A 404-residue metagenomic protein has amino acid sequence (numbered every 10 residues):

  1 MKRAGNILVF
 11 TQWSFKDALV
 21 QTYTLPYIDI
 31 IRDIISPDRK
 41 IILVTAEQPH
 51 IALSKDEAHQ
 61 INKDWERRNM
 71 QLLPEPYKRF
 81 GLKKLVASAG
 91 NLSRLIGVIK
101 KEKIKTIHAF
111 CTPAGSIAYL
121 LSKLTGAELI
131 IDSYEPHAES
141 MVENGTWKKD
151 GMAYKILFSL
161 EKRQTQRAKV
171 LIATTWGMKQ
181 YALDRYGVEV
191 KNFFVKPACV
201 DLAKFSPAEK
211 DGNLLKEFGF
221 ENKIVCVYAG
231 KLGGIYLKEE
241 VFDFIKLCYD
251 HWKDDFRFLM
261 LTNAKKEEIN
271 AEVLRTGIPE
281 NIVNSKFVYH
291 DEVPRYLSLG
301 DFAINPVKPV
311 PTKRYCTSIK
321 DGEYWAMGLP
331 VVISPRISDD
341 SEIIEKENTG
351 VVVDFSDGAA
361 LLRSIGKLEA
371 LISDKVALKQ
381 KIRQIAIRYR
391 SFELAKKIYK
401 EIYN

Functional and structural regions predicted by a protein language model:
M1-Q60, D243-W252: N-terminal subdomain of nucleotide-sugar transferases
L8-F10, F220-Y236, V241-I245, L259: Conserved donor-binding/catalytic core segment of Leloir-type glycosyltransferases
D29, S93-K100, S116, L120-L124 (+2 more regions): Membrane-proximal helix-turn-helix segments that form the acceptor-binding/catalytic region of lipid-linked
A87-G90, E128, A138-R163, Q180 (+1 more regions): Nucleotide-sugar donor phosphate/pyrophosphate-binding loop at the beta->alpha transition of glycosyltransferases
G177, C199: Carbohydrate-associated surface elements
Y236, Y289-Y296, D301-W325, V332-E342: Nucleotide-sugar-dependent
K253, T262, E267-L297, F302: Nucleotide-activated donor-binding/catalytic signature segment of Leloir-type glycosyltransferases, i.e., the conserved
S356, S373-N404: A charged, aromatic-enriched C-terminal amphipathic alpha-helix characteristic of glycosyltransferases across folds
